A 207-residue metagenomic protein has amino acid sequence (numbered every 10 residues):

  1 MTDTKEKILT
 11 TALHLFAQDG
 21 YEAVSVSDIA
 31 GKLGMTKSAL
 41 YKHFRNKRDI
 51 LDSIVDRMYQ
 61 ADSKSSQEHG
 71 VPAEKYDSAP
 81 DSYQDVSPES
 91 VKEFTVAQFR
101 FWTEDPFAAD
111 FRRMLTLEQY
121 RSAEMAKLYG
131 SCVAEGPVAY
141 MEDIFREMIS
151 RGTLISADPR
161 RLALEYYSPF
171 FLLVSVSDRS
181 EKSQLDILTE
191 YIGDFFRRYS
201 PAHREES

Functional and structural regions predicted by a protein language model:
M1-T4: Short, Lys/Arg-enriched anionic-surface-contact patches
K7, T11, L15-R57: Helix-turn-helix
L9, D52, K92, V96 (+4 more regions): An amphipathic alpha-helix signature
D56-S63, H69-G70: Short, basic, alpha-helical segments at the C-terminal edge of helix-turn-helix-like DNA-binding modules
S66-A108, L162-A163: Hydrophobic alpha-helical connector segments
P80-S82, V96-E104, R112-Y120, D194-Y199: Helix-loop "lid/cap" segments that line or gate small-molecule binding pockets
T103-T116, Y120-S150: Amphipathic alpha-helical packing segments from all-alpha helical-bundle domains
K127, S131, E135, F145-D194 (+1 more regions): Hydrophobic/aromatic-rich alpha-helical bundle segments in the mid-to-C-terminal region
